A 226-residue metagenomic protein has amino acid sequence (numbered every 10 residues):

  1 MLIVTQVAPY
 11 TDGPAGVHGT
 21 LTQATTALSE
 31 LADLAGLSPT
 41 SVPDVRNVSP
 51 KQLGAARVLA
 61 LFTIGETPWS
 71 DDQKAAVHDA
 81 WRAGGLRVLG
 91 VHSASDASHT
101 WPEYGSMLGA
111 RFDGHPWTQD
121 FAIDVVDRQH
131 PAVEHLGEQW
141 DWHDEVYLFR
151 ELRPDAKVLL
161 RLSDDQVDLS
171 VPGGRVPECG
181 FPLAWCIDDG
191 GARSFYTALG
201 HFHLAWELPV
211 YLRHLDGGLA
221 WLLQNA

Functional and structural regions predicted by a protein language model:
M1-A56: Aromatic-Pro/Gly-enriched surface loop or interdomain linker that acts as a lid/target-recognition segment
L2-I3, S41, V58-F62, R87-G90 (+2 more regions): Structural recognition of the beta-strand scaffold that forms the well-ordered cores of secreted hydrolase catalytic
T5, R175-G180, D189-A226: Extracellular ligand-binding/catalytic regions of CAZymes and related secreted enzymes and adhesion modules
A8-Y10, R46-N47, G65-P68, A94-S98 (+1 more regions): Solvent-exposed loop/turn segments at secondary-structure junctions within structured extracellular/periplasmic domains
P9-P14, V167-L169, A205-W206: Short, solvent-exposed loop/turn elements at domain surfaces
S29, A110, T118-G191: Catalytic beta-strand/loop cores that center a nucleophilic Ser/Cys/Thr and support acyl-enzyme chemistry
G54-S98: Short alpha-beta junction capping motif
D96-L108: Glycine-rich, charge-decorated loop segments at or immediately adjacent to ligand/cofactor-binding or catalytic sites
